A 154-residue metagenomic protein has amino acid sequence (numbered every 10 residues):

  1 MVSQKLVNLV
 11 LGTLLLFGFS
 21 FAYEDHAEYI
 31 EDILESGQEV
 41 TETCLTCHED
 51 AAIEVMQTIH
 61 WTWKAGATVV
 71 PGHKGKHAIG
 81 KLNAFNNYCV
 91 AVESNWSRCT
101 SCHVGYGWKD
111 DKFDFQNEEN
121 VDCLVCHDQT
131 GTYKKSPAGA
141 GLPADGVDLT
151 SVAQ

Functional and structural regions predicted by a protein language model:
M1-Q4: N-terminal secretory signal peptides that target proteins for export/translocation
N8-G18: Bacterial N-terminal signal peptides
F21-N120, L124-Q154: Sequence context of c-type cytochrome heme-c attachment sites
